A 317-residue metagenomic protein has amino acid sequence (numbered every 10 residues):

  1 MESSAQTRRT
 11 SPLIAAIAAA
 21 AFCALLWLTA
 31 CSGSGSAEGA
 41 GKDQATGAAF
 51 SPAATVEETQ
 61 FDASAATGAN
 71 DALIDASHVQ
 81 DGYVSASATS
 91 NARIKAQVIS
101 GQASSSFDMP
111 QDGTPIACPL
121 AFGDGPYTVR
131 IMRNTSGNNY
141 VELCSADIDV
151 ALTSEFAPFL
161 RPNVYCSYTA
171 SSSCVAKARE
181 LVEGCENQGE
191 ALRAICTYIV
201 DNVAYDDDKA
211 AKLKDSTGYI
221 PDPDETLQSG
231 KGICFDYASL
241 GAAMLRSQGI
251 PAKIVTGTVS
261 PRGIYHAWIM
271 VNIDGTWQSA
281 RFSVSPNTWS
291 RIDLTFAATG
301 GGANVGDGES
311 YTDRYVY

Functional and structural regions predicted by a protein language model:
E2-G189, S279, T312-Y317: N-terminal accessory/pre-domain segments preceding catalytic cores
A45-A48, N91, F156, L213-S216 (+1 more regions): A broad, low-specificity signal for short, low-complexity segments enriched in glycine/proline and polar/charged
F61-A63, R93-K95, S216-I220, G232-A238: Generic detector of short, locally flexible boundary/turn motifs and exposed helical patches
Y127, Y140, F159, C196-Y198 (+3 more regions): Aromatic side chains
V164-S229, N287-G300, G308-Y317: Secondary-structure boundary elements
A191-I195, G230-L245: Active-site nucleophilic cysteine motif
D236-Y317: Hydrophobic/aromatic-rich core segments of domains that either
